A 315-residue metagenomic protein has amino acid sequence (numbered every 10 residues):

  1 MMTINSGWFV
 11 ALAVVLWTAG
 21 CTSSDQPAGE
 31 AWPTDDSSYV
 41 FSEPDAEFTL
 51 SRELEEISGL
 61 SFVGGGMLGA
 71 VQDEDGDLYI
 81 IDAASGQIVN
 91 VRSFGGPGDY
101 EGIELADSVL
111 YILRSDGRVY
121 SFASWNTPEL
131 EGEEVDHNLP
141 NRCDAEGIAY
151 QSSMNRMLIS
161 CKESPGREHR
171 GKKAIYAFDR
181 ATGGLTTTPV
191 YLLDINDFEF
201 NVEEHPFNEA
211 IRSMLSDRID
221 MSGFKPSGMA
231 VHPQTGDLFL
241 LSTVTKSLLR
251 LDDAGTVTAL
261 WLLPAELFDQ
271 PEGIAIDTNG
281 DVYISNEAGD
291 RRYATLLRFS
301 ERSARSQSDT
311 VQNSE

Functional and structural regions predicted by a protein language model:
M1-F9: Bacterial N-terminal signal peptides that target proteins for export
W8-L16: Sec-dependent N-terminal signal peptides
T18-G20: C-terminal motif of bacterial Sec signal peptides marking the signal peptidase cleavage site
T22-E315: Sequence/structural signature of beta-propeller domains
